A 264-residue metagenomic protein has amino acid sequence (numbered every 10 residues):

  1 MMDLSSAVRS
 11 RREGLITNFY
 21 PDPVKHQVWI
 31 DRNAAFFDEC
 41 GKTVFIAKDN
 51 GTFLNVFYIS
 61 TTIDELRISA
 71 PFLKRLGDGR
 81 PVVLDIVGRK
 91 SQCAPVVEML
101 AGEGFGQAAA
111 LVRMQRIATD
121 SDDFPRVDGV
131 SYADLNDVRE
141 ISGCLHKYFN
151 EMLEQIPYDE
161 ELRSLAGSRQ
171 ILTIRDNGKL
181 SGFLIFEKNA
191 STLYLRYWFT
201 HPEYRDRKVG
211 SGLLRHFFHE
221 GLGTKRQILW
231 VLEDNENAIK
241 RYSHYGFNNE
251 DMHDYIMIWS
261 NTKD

Functional and structural regions predicted by a protein language model:
M1-K25, D123-E154: Short amphipathic alpha-helix that is part of the acyltransferase structural core
R11-G41, N150-L180: Active-site rim helix/loop that mediates acceptor-substrate recognition in acyltransferases
Y20-G77, S181-R196, P202: Conserved donor-binding loop and adjoining core beta-sheet/short helix segment in diverse acyl/aminoacyl transferases
T61-V127, H253-I258: Acyl-donor-binding surface of acyltransferase catalytic domains
D64-L76, T200, D206-H219, K240 (+1 more regions): Conserved acetyl-CoA-binding loop-helix of GNAT-fold acetyltransferases
L84-V87, L195, Q227-V231: Conserved hydrophobic beta-strand within the GNAT/NAT acetyltransferase core sheet that lines the active-site cleft
A109-A110, L180-G182, G210, D251: A structural microfeature
L214, N235-A238, M257-S260: Short glycine/proline-centered loop/turn elements that form peptide/ligand docking sites
